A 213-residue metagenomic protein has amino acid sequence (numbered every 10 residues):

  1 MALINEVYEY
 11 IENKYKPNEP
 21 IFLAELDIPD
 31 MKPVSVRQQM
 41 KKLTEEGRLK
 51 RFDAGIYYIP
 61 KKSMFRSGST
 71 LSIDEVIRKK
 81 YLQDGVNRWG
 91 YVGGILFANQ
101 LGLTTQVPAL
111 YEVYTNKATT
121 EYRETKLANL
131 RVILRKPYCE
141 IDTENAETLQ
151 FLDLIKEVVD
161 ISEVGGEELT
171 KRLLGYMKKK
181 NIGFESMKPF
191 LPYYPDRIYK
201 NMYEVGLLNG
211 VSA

Functional and structural regions predicted by a protein language model:
A2-Y81: Short beta-edge/loop segments at beta->alpha junctions of small alpha/beta modules that act as binding/recognition
V36, G93-G94, E147: Amphipathic alpha-helical interface surfaces
L43, F97-A98, M177: Hydrophobic alpha-helix position signal
R48, T105, K178-N181: Short alpha-helix boundary/capping elements
F52-I56, G85-E121: Short gly/ser-rich loop at a beta-strand->alpha-helix junction or flexible surface loop bordering the NTP-binding
S67, Q83-N87, I141: Short, surface-exposed loop/turn motifs that are enriched in glycine and acidic residues and include a nearby proline
K126-K136: A short, charged helix-loop
K136-A213: Hydrophobic alpha-helical interaction segments
